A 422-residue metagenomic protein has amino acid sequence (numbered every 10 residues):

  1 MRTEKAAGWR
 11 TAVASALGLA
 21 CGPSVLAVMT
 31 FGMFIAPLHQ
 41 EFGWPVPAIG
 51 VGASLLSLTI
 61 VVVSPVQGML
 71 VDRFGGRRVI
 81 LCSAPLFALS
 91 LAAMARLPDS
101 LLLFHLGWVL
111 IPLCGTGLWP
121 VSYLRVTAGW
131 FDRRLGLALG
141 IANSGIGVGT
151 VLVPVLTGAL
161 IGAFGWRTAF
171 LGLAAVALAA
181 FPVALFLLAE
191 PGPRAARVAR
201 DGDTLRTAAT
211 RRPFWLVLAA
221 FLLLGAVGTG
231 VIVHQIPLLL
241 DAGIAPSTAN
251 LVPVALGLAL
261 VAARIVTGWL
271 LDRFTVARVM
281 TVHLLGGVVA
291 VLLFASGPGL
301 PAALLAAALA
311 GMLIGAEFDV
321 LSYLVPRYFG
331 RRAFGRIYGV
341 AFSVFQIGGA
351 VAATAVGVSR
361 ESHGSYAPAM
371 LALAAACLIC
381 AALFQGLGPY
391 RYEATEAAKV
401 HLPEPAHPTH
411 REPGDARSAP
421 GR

Functional and structural regions predicted by a protein language model:
A20, L102-L118, L222, A302-A316: Hydrophobic core of transmembrane alpha-helices in multi-pass small-molecule transporters, especially MFS/SLC-type
V28-I35, A209-I265: Extracytoplasmic gate region of multi-pass secondary transporters
L38-H39, L70-V71, V155-F164, L239-L240 (+2 more regions): Interfacial helix-cap and linker-helix signal at transmembrane-aqueous boundaries of multi-pass secondary transporters
V63-G75, A263-T275, R360-E361: Helix-to-loop junctions at the C-terminal end of transmembrane segments in multipass secondary transporters
P85-D99, G286-P298: C-terminal ends and interior cores of transmembrane alpha-helices in multi-pass membrane transporters/permeases
G117-F131, A316-F329: Intracellular juxtamembrane helix-capping segments at the cytosolic ends of symmetry-related transmembrane helices
A142-A189: Helix-loop-helix hairpin linking two adjacent transmembrane segments in secondary transporters
V254-L260, V266, R273-L324: C-terminal transmembrane helical hairpin of 12-TM major facilitator-type secondary transporters
